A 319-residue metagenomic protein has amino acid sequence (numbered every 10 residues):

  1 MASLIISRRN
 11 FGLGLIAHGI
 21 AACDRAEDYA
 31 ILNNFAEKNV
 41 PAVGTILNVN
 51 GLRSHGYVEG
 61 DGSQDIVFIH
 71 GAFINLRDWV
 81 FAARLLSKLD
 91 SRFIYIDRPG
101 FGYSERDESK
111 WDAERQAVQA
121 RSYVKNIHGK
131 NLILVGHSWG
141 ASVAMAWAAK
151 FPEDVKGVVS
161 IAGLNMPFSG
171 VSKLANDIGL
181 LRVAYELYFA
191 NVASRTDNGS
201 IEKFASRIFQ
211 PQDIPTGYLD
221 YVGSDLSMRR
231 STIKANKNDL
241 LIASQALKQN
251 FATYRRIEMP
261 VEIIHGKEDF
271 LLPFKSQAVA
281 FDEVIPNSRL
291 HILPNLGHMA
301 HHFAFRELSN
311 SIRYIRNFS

Functional and structural regions predicted by a protein language model:
A2-H18: N-terminal secretory signal peptides and thylakoid transit peptides that target proteins across membranes
Y57, Y95-V135: Active-site loop/oxyanion-hole signature of alpha/beta-hydrolase fold enzymes
E59-Y103: Conserved HGGG/HGGXW glycine-rich cap/lid loop of the alpha/beta-hydrolase fold
V158-A190: Flexible "cap/lid" loop of the alpha/beta hydrolase fold
G170-S172, A193-R255: Conserved alpha/beta-hydrolase catalytic His-Asp/Glu region
I257, I263-H265: Short beta-strand/loop motif that positions the catalytic acidic residue of the alpha/beta-hydrolase fold
E268-L272, H298: Acidic catalytic loop of the alpha/beta-hydrolase fold
L296-R306: Catalytic histidine-centered segment of alpha/beta-hydrolase-like enzymes
